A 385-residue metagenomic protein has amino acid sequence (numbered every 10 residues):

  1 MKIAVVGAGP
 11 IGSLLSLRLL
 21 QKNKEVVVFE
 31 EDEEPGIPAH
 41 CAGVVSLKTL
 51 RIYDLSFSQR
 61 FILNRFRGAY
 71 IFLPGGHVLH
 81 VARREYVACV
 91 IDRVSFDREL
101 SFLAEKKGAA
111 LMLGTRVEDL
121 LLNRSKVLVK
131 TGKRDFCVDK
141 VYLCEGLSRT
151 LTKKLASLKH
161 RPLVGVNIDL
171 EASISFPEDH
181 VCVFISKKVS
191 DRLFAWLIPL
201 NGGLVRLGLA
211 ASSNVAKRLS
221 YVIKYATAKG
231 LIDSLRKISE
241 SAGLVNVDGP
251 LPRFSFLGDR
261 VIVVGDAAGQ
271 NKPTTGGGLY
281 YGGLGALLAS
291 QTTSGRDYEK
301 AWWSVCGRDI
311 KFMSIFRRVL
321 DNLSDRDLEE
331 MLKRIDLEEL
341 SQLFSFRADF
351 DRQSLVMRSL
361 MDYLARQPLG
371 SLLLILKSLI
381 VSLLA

Functional and structural regions predicted by a protein language model:
M1-A4: Extreme N-terminal starter segment of soluble prokaryotic enzymes
V6-A8, L17-H40: Glycine-rich FAD pyrophosphate-binding loop
G12-S13: N-terminal Rossmann-fold NAD(P) dinucleotide-binding loop
V45-E99: A conserved beta-strand/loop capping segment in the N-terminal third of enzymes that catalyze redox or closely related
L103-S234, R253, G269: Predominantly flavin-linked oxidoreductase catalytic cores and closely associated redox partners
D119, S213-T292, R296-E299: FAD/FMN-dependent oxidoreductases across multiple families
Q291-E329: Active-site-proximal substrate-binding core of FAD-dependent oxidoreductases
D327-A385: C-terminal auxiliary extensions adjacent to catalytic cores
